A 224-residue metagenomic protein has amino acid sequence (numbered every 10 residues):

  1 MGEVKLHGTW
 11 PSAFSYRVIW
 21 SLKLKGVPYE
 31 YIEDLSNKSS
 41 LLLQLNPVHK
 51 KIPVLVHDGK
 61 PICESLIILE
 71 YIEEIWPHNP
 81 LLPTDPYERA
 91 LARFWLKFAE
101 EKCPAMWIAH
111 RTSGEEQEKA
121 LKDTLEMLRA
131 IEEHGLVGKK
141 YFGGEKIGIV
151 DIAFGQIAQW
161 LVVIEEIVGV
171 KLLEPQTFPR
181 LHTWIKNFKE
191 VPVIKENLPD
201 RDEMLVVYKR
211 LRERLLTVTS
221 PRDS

Functional and structural regions predicted by a protein language model:
M1-K146, R212-S224: GST-like domain detector, emphasizing the conserved glutathione-binding G-site in the N-terminal thioredoxin-like
N37-S39, K171, R201-V206: Short amphipathic alpha-helical segments embedded in low-complexity Lys/Glu-rich regions
E73-P77, E100, L136, A158 (+4 more regions): Hydrophobic/aromatic-lined pockets within catalytic cores
L82, K171-P175: Membrane interface segments of multi-pass transport proteins and intramembrane proteases
K119-T124, E174-E190: Extended, well-ordered alpha-helical scaffold segments
R129-A130, A158-V163, K186-S224: Non-globular targeting/processing and membrane-anchoring segments
E133-E145, I167-V170, V191-L198: Surface-exposed helix-capping loop/turn segments at secondary-structure junctions
G144-V168, Q176-H182: GST superfamily/GST-like fold recognition
